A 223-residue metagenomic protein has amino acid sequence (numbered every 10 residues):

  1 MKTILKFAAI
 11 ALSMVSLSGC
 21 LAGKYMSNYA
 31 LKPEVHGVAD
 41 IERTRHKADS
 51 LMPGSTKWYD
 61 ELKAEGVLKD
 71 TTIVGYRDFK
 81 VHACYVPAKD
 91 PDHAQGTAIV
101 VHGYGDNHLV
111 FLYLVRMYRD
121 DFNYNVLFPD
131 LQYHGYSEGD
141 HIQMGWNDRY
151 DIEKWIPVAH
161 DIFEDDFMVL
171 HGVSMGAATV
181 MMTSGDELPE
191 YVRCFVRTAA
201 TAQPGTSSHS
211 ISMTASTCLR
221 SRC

Functional and structural regions predicted by a protein language model:
C20-V74: An N-terminal hydrophobic leader/cap segment in hydrolases
Y76-A88: A short loop-to-beta-strand scaffold at the N-terminal edge of the catalytic core in hydrolase folds
A94-G103: Short beta-strand element of the alpha/beta-hydrolase
Y104-Y118: The serine-hydrolase catalytic nucleophile loop
V115-E138: Conserved alpha/beta-hydrolase
H141-F163: Alpha/beta-hydrolase active-site loop
F163-S174: Alpha/beta-hydrolase fold nucleophile elbow
M182-C223: Hydrolase active-site cap/lid region
